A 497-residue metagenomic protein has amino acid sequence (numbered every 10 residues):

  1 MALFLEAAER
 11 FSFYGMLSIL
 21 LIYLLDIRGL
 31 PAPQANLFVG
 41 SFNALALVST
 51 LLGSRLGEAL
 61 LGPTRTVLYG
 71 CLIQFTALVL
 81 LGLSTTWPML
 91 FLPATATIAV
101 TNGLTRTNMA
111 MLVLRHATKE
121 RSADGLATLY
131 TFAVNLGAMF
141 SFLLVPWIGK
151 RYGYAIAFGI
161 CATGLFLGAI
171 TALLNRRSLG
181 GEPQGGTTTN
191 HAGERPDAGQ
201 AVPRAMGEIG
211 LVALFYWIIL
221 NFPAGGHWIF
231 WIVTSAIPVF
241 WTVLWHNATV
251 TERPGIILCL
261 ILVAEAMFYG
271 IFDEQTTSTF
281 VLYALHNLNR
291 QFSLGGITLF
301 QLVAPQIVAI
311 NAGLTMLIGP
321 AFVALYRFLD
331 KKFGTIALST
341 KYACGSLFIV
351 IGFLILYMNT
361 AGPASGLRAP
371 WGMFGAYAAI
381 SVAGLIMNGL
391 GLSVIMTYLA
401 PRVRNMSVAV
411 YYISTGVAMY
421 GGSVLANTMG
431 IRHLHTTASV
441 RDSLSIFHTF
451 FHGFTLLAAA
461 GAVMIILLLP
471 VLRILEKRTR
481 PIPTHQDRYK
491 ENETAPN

Functional and structural regions predicted by a protein language model:
M16-Q34, T276-A304: Short amphipathic helix-loop junctions that connect adjacent transmembrane helices in Major Facilitator Superfamily/SLC
G40-G57, A309-F322: Central cavity-lining transmembrane alpha-helices of secondary-active solute carriers, predominantly the Major
T50-L83: Conserved MFS/SLC helix-loop-helix module at the cytosolic interface between two early adjacent transmembrane helices
L72-M89, S346-S365: C-terminal ends and interior cores of transmembrane alpha-helices in multi-pass membrane transporters/permeases
A77, M89-T105, V263, S365-I386: Hydrophobic core of transmembrane alpha-helices in multi-pass small-molecule transporters, especially MFS/SLC-type
L104-T118, I386-L399: Intracellular juxtamembrane helix-capping segments at the cytosolic ends of symmetry-related transmembrane helices
A123-L143, G149, A162-G168, N311-T315 (+1 more regions): Glycine-rich segments within core transmembrane alpha-helices of 12-TM secondary carriers
G149-T277, V281, L285-Q291, Y326-K332 (+1 more regions): Intracellular loop-helix junctions on the cytosolic face of multi-pass helical membrane proteins
